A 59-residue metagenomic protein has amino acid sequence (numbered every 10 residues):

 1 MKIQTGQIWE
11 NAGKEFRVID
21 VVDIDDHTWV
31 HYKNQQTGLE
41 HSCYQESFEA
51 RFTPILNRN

Functional and structural regions predicted by a protein language model:
M1-A12: Short coil-to-beta transition motif at edge beta-strands of beta-rich domains
A12-Q45: Basic/aromatic-rich interaction segments and small domains that mediate binding to polyanionic partners
T37-N59: Intrinsically disordered, low-complexity, charged/polar segments
